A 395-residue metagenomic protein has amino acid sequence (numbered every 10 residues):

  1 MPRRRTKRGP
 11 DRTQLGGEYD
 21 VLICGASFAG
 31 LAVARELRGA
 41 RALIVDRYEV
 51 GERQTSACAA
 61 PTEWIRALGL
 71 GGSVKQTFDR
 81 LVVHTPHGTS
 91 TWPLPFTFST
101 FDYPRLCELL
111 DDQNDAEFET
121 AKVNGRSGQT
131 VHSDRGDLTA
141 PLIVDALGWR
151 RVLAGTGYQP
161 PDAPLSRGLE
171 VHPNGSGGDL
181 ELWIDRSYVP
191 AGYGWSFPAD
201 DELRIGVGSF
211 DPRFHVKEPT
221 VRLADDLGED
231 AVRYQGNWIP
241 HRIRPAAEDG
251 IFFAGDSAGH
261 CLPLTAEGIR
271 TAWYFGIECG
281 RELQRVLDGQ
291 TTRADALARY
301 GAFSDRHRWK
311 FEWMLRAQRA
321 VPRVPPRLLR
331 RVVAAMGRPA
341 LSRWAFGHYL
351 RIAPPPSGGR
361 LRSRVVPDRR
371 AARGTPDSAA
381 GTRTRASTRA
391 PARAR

Functional and structural regions predicted by a protein language model:
M1-D20, G39, R373-R385, R389-R393: Extreme N-terminal leader/targeting segments of oxidoreductases
L22-F28, A32-T55: Glycine-rich FAD pyrophosphate-binding loop
C24, D145-A146, F253: Redox-cofactor binding/interface segments in oxidoreductases and associated redox assembly factors
E36, R47-T85: N-terminal FAD cofactor-binding segment of flavoenzymes
K75-G157, D162-S166: Conserved N-terminal helical subregion
D137, S209-D288: FAD/FMN-dependent oxidoreductases across multiple families
L147-K217: Conserved FAD-binding catalytic core of PHBH/FMO-like flavoproteins
Q284-R395: C-terminal helical "tail/cap" subdomain of flavin- and related membrane-associated enzymes
